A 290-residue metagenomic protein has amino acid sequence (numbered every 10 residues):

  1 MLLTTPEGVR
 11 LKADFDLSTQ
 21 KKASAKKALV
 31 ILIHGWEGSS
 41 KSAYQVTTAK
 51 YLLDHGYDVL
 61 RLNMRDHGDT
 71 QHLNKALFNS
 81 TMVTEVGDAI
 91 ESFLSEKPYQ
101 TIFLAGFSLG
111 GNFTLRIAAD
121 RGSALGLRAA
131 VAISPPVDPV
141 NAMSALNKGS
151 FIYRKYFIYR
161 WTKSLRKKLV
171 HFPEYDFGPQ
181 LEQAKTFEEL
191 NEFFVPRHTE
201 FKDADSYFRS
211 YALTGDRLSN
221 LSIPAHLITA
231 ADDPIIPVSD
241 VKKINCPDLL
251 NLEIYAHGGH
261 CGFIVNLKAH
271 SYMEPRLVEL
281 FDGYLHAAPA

Functional and structural regions predicted by a protein language model:
M1-A25, I264-L267: N-terminal cap/lid segment of alpha/beta-hydrolase-fold proteins
K26-G35: Short beta-strand element of the alpha/beta-hydrolase
G38-K41, A49-L73: Conserved alpha/beta-hydrolase
A49, R65-F103: Catalytic nucleophile-loop/oxyanion-hole region of alpha/beta-hydrolase and closely related hydrolase-like folds
S95, Y99-H198: Alpha/beta-hydrolase-fold enzymes
F193-R217: Active-site nucleophile elbow and catalytic-triad environment of alpha/beta-hydrolase enzymes
L221, L227-T229, D233: Short beta-strand/loop motif that positions the catalytic acidic residue of the alpha/beta-hydrolase fold
A256-A290: Catalytic active-site module of serine/aspartate enzymes centered on a nucleophile-bearing elbow/loop
